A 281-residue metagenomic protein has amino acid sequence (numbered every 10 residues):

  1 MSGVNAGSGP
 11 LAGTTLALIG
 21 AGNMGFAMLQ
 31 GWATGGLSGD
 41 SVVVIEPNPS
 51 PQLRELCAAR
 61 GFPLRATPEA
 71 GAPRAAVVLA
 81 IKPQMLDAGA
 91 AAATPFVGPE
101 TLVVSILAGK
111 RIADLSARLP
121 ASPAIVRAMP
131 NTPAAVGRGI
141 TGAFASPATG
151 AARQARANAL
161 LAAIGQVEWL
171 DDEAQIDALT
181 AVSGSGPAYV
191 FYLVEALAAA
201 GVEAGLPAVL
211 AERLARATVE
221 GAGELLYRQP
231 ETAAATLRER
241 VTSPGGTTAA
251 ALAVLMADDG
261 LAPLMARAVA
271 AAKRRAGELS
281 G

Functional and structural regions predicted by a protein language model:
M1-P68, V202-A204: NAD(P)+-binding Rossmann beta1-loop-alpha1 motif at the extreme N-terminus of oxidoreductases
S2-N5, P10, R216-G281: NAD(P)-dependent Rossmann-like dehydrogenase/reductase catalytic/cofactor-binding core
L11, R54-E55, A72-P73, T149-L160: Anion-binding (especially nucleotide phosphate/pyrophosphate-binding) glycine-rich loop and adjoining beta-alpha core
M28-L29, V43-I45, P49-E55, A59-A143 (+1 more regions): Rossmann-like NAD(P)(H) cofactor-binding subdomain of soluble oxidoreductases
L37-S38, G98, P120, A162: Short conserved AdoMet
E46-P49, L107-K110, P130-A134, S183 (+3 more regions): Glycine-rich beta-alpha junction loops
D114-A124, I140-A178, Y189-E231, R275: Internal alpha-helical scaffold of NAD(P)-dependent oxidoreductase catalytic cores
L179-A188, R238: A short glycine-threonine-serine/GTX helix/turn-capping micro-motif
